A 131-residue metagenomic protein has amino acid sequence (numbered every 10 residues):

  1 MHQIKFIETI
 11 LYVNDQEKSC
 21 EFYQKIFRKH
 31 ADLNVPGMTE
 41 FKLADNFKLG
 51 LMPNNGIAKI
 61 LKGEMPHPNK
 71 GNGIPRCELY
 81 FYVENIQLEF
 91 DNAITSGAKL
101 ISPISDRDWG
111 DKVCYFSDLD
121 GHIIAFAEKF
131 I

Functional and structural regions predicted by a protein language model:
M1-I7, H30-E84, F90-S117, E128-I131: Vicinal oxygen chelate
I10-D15, D108: Conserved beta-strand-loop-alpha-helix junction that forms the acyl-donor binding cleft
V13-N14, K18-F22, K48, A127-F130: Secondary-structure boundary/capping motif
Q16, I86-Q87: Residues at or immediately preceding the N-termini of alpha-helices
S19-Y23, A93, G121: Conserved active-site tyrosine of GNAT-family acetyltransferases
L88, H122: Conserved Rossmann-like nucleotide-cofactor binding loop
